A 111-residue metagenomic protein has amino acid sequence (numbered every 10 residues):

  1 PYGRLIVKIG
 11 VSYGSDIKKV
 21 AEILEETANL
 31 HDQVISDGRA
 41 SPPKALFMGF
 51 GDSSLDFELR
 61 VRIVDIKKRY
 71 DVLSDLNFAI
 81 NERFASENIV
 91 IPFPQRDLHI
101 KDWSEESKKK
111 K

Functional and structural regions predicted by a protein language model:
P1-K111: Structured, soluble regulatory/oligomerization domains located on the cytosolic or IMS-facing side of membrane proteins
